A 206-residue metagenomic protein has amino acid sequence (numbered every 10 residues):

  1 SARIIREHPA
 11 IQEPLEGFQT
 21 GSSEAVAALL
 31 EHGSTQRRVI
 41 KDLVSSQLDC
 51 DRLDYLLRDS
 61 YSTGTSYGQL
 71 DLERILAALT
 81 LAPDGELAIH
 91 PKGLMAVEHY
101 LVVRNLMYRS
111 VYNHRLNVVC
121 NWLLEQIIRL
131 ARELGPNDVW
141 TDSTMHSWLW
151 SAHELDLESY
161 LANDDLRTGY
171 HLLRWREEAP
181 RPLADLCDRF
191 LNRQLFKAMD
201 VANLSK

Functional and structural regions predicted by a protein language model:
A2-K206: Histidine-centered, transition-metal-coordinating active-site segments
